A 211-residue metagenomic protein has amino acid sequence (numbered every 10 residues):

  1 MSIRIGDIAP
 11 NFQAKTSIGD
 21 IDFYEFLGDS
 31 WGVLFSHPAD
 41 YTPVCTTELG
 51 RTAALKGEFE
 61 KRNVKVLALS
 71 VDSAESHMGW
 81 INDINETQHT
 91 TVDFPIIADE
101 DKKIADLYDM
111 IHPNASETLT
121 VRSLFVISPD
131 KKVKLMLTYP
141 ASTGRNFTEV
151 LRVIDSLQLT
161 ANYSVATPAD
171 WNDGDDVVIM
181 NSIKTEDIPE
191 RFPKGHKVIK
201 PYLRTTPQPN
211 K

Functional and structural regions predicted by a protein language model:
M1-K211: Chalcogenol-based redox active-site neighborhoods
